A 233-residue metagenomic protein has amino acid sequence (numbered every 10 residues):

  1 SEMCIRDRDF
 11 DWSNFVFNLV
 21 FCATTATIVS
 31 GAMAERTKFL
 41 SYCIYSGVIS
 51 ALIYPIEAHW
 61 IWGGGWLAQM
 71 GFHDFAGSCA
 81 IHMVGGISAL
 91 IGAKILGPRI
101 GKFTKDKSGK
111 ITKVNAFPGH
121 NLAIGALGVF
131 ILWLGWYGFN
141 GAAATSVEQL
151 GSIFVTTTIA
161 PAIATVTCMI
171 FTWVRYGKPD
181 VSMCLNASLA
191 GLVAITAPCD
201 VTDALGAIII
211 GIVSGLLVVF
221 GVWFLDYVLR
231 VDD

Functional and structural regions predicted by a protein language model:
S1, R6-D233: Hydrophobic alpha-helical transmembrane bundles of multi-pass membrane proteins
